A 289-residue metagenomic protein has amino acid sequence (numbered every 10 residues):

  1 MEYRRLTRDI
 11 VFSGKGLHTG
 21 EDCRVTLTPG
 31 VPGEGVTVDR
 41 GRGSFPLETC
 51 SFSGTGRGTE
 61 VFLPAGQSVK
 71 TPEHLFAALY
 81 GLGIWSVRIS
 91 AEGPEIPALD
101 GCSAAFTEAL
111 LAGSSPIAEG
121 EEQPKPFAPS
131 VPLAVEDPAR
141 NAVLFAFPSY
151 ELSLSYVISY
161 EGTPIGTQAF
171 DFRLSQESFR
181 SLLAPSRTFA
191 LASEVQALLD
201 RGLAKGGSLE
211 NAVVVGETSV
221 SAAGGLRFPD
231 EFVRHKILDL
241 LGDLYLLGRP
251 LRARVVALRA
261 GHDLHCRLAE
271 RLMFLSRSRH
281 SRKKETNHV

Functional and structural regions predicted by a protein language model:
M1-W85, S90-V289: C-terminal regulatory domains involved in ligand/effector binding and gene-expression control
